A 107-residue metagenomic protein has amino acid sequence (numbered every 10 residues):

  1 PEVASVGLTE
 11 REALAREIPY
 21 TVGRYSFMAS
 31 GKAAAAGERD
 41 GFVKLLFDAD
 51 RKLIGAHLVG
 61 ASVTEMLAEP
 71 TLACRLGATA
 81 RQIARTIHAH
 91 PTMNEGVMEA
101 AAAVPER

Functional and structural regions predicted by a protein language model:
P1-R107: Flexible, glycine-rich terminal cap/loop adjacent to redox cofactors in electron-transfer oxidoreductases
